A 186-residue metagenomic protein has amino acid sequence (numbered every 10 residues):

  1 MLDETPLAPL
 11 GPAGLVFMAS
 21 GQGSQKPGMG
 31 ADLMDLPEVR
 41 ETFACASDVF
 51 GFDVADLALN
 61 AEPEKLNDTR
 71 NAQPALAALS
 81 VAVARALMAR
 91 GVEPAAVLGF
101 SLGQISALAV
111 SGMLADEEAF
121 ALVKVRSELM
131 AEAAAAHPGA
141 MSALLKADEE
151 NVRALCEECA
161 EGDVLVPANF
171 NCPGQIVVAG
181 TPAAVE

Functional and structural regions predicted by a protein language model:
L2-L98, V178: Helix-rich "cap/lid" substructures immediately adjacent to catalytic or cofactor-binding pockets
Q22-S24, F50, S111-E186: Alpha/beta catalytic cores of group-transfer enzymes, especially the acyltransferase/condensing modules of polyketide
S24-P27, D32, A55, G103 (+3 more regions): Short, electropositive, low-hydrophobicity segments enriched in small/polar residues
G30-A31, D68-N71, A107, A140-A143 (+1 more regions): Conserved short-loop catalytic and cofactor-binding motifs
E41, A75, S101-L102, L114 (+1 more regions): An amphipathic alpha-helix/helix-turn recognition signal
C45, L79, V83, I105-S106 (+3 more regions): Residues within well-formed alpha-helices
A61-E62, S101, V123-R126: A general structural motif at alpha-helix termini
S80, A95, G99-G103, A107 (+1 more regions): Gly/Ala-rich beta-loop-alpha elbow adjacent to hydrolase catalytic centers
